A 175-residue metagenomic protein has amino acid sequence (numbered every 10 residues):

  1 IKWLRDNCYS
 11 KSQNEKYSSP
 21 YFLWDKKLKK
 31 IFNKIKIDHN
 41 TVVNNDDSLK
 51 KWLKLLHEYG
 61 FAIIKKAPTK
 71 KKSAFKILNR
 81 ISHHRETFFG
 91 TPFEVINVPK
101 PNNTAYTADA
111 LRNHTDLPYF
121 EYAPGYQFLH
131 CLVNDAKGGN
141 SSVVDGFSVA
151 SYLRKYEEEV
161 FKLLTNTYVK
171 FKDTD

Functional and structural regions predicted by a protein language model:
I1-S18: Hydrophobic, ordered structural segments
S18-D175: Fe(II)/2-oxoglutarate oxygenase catalytic core
